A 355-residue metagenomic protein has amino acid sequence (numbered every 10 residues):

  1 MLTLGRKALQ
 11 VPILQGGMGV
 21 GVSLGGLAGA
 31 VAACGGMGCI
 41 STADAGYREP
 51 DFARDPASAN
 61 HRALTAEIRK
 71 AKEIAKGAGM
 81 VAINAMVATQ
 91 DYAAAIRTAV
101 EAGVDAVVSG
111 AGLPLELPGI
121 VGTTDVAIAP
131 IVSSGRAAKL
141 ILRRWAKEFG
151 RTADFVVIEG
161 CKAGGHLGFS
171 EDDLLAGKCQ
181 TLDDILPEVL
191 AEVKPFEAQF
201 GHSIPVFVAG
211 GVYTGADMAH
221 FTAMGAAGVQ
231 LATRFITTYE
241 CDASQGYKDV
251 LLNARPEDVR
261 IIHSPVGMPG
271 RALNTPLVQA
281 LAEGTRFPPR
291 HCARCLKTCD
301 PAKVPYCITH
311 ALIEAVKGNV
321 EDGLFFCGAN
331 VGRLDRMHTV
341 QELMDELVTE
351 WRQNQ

Functional and structural regions predicted by a protein language model:
M1-Q199: Active-site entrance/lid segments in N-terminal catalytic domains of soluble metabolic enzymes
L14, A163-L182, L186-F207, Y213-Q355: Conserved active-site-proximal phosphate/metal-binding subdomains
V22, V212-Y213: Residue-level detector of alpha-helix initiation sites
